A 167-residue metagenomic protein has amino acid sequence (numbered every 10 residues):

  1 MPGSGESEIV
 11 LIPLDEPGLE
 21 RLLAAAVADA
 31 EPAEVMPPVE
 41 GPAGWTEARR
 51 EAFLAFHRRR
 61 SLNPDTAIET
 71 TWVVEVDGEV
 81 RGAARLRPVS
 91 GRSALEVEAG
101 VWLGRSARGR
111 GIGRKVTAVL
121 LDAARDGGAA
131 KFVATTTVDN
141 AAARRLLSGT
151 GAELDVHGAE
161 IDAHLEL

Functional and structural regions predicted by a protein language model:
M1-E98, W102-R105, A123, D155-L167: GNAT-family acyltransferases
G78, G111, G128, N140: Conserved G/P- and acidic residue-centered "switch" motifs that form tight phosphate/ATP-binding loops in soluble
V101-S106, R110, D139: Active-site acidic-Proline motif in GNAT/NAT acetyltransferases
A107, G111-V119: Conserved acetyl-CoA pyrophosphate-binding loop and the N-cap/start of the following alpha-helix in GNAT-like
R114, V138-V156: Conserved active-site alpha-helix within GNAT-family acetyltransferase domains
A118, D122, G149: Short, well-ordered alpha-helices that flank and scaffold nucleotide-derived cofactor binding pockets
A124-T136: Conserved GNAT acetyl-CoA-binding A-motif
